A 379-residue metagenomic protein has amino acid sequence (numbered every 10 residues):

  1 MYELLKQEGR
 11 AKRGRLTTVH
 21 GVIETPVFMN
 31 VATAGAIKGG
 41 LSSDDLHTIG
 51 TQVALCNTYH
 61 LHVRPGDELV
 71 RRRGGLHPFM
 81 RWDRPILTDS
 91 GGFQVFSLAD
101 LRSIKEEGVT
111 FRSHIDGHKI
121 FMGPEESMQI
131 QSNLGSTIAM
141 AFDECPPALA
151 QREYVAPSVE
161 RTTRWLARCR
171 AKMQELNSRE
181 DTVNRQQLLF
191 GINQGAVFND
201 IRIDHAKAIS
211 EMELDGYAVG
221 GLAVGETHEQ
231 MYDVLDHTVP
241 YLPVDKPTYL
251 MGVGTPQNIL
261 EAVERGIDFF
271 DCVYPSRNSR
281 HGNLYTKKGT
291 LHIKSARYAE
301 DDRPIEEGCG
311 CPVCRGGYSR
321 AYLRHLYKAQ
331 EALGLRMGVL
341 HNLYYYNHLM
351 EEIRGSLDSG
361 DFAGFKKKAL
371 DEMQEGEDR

Functional and structural regions predicted by a protein language model:
M1-R15, I23-A32, G39-G40, D143-L149 (+1 more regions): C-terminal extensions of enzymes
M1-T182, T290, A296-A299: Non-catalytic, usually N-terminal nucleic-acid engagement modules in DNA/RNA processing proteins
G21, A54, D89, Q131 (+5 more regions): Conserved, mostly hydrophobic/aromatic
S113, R185, F362: Long C-terminal interaction/binding lobes of large macromolecular proteins
E126, I130, L134, P157-R168 (+5 more regions): A non-catalytic, amphipathic alpha-helix used as a structural packing/dimerization or gating element in enzyme scaffolds
G135, L166, R170-M173, N177 (+4 more regions): Structural signal for hydrophobic packing residues in well-ordered secondary-structure cores of soluble enzyme domains
P147-Q151, A156, G216-L222, A332-L335: Glycine- and acidic
E160-T163, K172, L176, N184-I305: Glycine-rich phosphate/ribose-binding loops and adjacent secondary-structure elements that form binding surfaces
